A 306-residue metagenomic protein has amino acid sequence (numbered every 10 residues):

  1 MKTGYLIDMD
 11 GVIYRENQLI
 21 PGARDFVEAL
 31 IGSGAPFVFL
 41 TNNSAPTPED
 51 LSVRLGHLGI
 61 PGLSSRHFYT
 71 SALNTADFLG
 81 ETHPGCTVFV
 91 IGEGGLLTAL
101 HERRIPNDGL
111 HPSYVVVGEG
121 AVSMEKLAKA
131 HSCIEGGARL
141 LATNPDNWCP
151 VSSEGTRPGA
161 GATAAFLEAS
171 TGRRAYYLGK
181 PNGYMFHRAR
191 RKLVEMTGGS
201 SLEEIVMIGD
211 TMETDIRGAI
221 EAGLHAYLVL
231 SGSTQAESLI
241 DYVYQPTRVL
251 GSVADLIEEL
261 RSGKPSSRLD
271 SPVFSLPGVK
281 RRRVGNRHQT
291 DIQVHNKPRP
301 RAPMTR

Functional and structural regions predicted by a protein language model:
K2-M9, Y14-G32, S44-Y69, A76-R301 (+1 more regions): Asp-based, Mg2+/Mn2+-dependent phosphohydrolase catalytic module
P36: N-terminal phosphate-binding loop and flanking beta/alpha elements of the actin-like ATPase fold
